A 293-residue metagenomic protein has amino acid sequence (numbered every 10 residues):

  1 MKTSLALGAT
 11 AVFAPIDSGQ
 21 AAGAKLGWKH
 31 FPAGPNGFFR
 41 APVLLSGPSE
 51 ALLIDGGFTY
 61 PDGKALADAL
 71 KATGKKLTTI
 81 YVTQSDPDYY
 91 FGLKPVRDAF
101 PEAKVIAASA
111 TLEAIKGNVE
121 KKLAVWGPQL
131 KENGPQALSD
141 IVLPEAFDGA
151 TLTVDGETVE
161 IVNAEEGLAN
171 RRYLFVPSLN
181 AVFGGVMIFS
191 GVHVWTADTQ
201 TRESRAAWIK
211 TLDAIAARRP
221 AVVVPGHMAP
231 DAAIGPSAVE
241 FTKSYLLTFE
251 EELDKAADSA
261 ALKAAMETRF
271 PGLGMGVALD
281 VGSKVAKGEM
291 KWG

Functional and structural regions predicted by a protein language model:
M1-Q20: N-terminal export signals
G23-A72, Y173-V186: Conserved beta-strand hairpin/beta-sheet module of binuclear metal-dependent hydrolase folds, prominently
E50-A51, F58-T59, A164-E166, N170-E240 (+2 more regions): Metallo-beta-lactamase
L52-D55, T78-V82, E160-I161: Short catalytic-loop micro-motif centered on adjacent basic/acidic residues
P61-I106: Active-site metal-binding motif and surrounding structural segment of the metallo-beta-lactamase
D62, D88-F91, A114-K116, V192-H193 (+1 more regions): Extracytoplasmic/secreted cell-surface and envelope-processing proteins
E113-N170, P177-S178, L212, A216: Metallo-beta-lactamase
A217-V222, P230-G293: Accessory terminal helices/loops
